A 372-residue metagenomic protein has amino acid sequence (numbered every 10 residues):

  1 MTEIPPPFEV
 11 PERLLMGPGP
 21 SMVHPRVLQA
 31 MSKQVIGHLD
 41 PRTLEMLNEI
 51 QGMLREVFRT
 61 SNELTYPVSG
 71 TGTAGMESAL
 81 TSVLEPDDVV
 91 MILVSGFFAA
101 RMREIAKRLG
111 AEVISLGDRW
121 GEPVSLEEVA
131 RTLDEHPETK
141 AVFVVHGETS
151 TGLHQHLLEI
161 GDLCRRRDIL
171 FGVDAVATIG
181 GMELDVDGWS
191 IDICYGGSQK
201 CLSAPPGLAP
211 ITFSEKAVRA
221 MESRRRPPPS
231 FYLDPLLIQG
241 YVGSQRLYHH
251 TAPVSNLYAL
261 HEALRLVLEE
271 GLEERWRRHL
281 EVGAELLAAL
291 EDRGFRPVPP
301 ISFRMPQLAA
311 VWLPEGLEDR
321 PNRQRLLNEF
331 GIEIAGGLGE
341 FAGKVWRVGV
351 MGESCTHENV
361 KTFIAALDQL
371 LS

Functional and structural regions predicted by a protein language model:
M1-P41: N-terminal "arm"/small-domain region of PLP-dependent enzymes with the aminotransferase-like
M22-V23, Q199-A288, D292: Active-site C-terminal subdomain of aminotransferase-like
A30-S78, F97, R101-I105: Conserved N-terminal alpha-helix of the aminotransferase class I/II PLP-enzyme fold
L84-A100: Conserved PLP-anchoring active-site segment centered on the Schiff-base-forming lysine
P123-G180, I193, C201: Active-site phosphate-binding strand-loop segment of PLP-dependent enzymes
D187-Q199: Conserved active-site segment immediately N-terminal to the catalytic lysine that forms the internal aldimine
R296-E329: Conserved PLP-binding catalytic core of the aspartate aminotransferase-like
E340, K344-S372: PLP-dependent enzyme catalytic core of the Aspartate aminotransferase-like
